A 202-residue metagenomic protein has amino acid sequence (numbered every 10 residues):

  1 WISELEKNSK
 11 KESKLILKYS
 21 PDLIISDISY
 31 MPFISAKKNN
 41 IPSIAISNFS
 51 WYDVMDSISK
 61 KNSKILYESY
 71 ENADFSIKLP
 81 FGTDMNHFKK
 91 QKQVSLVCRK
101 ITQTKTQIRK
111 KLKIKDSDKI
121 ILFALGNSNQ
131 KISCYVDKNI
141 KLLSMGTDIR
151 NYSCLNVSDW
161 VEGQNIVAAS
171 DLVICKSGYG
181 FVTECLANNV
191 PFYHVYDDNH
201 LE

Functional and structural regions predicted by a protein language model:
W1-L142, I149-E202: Nucleotide-activated sugar donor-binding and catalytic core shared by glycosyltransferases and related lipid-linked
